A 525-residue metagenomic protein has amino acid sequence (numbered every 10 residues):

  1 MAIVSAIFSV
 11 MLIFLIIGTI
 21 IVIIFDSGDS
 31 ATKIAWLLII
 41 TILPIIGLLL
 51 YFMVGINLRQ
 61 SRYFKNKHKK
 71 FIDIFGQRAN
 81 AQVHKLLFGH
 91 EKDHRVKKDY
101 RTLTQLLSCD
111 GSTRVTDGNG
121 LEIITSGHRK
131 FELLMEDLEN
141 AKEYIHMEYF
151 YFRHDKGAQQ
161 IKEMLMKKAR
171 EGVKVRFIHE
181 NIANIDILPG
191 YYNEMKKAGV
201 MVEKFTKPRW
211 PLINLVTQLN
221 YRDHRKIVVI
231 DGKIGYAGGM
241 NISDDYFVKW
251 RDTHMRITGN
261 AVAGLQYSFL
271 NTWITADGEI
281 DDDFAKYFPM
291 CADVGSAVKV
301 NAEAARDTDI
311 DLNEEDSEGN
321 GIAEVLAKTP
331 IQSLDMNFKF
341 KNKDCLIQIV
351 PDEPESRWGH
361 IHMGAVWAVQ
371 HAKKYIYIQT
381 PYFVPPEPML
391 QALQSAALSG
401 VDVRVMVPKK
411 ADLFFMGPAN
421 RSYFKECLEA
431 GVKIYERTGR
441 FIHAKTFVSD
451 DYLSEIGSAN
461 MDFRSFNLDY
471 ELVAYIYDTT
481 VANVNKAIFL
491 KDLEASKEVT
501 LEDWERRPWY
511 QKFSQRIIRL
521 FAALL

Functional and structural regions predicted by a protein language model:
M1-M363, W367, H371, S395 (+7 more regions): N-terminal localization/anchoring segments of enzymes in phospholipid and broader phosphate metabolism
F150, E180, P381-Y382, M416: Glycine- and other small-residue-rich loops at beta-strand/loop junctions that grip anionic moieties
Y382-V403, P408, L413: Helical hairpin unit composed of two closely spaced alpha helices linked by a short loop
E387-Q391, G417-A419, S449: Histidine/acidic-residue-rich catalytic or RNA/ligand-binding cores of hydrolases and nuclease-related proteins
I434-T438: Active-site donor-binding acidic/aromatic loop of nucleotide-activated sugar and phosphosugar transferases involved
K445: Catalytic-core elements of nucleic-acid end-processing and repair enzymes
